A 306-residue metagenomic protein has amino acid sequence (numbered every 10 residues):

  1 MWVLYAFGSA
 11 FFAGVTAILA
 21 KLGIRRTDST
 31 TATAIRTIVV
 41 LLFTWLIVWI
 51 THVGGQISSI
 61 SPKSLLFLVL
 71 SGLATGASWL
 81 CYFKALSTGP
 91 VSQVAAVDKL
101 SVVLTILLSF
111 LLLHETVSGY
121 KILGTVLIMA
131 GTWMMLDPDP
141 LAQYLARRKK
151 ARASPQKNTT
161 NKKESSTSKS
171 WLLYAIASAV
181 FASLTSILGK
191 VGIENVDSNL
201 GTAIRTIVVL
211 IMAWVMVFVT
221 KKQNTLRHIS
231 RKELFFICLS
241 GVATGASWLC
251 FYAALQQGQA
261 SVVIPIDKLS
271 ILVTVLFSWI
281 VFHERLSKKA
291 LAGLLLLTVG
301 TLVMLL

Functional and structural regions predicted by a protein language model:
M1-F11, A20-T31, I35-L68, L73 (+5 more regions): Membrane-interface interhelical linkers
G8, I35-R36, L70, V97-L100 (+4 more regions): Hydrophobic core positions of alpha-helical segments in small-molecule transporters and transporter systems
A10, G14, I18, W45 (+10 more regions): Hydrophobic/small/kink-forming positions within alpha-helical transmembrane segments of polytopic membrane proteins
A13, T37-L41, K99-V103, T125-I128 (+5 more regions): Residue-level recognition of pore/gate-forming positions within transmembrane alpha-helices of multi-pass
G23, A32, A85, L111-L113 (+5 more regions): Hydrophobic/aromatic residues within transmembrane alpha-helices of multi-pass small-molecule transporters
T30-T31, S92, S118, N199-L200 (+2 more regions): Residues that define the loop-to-transmembrane-helix transition and helix capping in multi-pass membrane transporters
T44, L108-S109, Y120-D139, K149-A153 (+1 more regions): Hydrophobic transmembrane alpha-helices of multi-pass small-molecule transport proteins
V103-L123, L272-A292: C-terminal transmembrane-helix exit sites in multi-pass transporters
